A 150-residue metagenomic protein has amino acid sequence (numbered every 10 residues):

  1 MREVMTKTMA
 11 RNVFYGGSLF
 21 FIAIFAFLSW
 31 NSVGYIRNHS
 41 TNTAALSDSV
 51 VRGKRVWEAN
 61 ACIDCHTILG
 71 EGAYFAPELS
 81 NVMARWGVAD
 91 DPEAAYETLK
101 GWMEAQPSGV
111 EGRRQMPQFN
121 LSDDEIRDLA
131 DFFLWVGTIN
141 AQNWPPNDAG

Functional and structural regions predicted by a protein language model:
M1-L46, F132-G150: Post-cleavage N-terminal segment of exported redox proteins
S18, G53-K54: Short N-terminal secondary-structure initiator segments
S47-D48, R55, L69-A73, N81-N143: Extracytoplasmic electron-transfer domains, predominantly the class I c-type cytochrome c fold
K54-N60: Local sequence-structure signature of Cys/Sec-based thiol-disulfide redox active-site neighborhoods
C62-C65: Short cysteine clusters
